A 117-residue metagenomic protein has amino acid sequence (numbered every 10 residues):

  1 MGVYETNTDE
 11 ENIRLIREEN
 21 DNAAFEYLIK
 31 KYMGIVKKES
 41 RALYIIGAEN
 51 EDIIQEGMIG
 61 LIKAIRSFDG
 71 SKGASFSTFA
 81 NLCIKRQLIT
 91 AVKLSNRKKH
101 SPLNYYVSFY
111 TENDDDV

Functional and structural regions predicted by a protein language model:
M1-R97: Alpha-helical promoter-recognition and RNA polymerase-docking modules of transcription initiation factors, dominated by
I89-V117: Charged, low-cysteine interdomain linkers and short loop/connector segments that bridge structured helical modules
